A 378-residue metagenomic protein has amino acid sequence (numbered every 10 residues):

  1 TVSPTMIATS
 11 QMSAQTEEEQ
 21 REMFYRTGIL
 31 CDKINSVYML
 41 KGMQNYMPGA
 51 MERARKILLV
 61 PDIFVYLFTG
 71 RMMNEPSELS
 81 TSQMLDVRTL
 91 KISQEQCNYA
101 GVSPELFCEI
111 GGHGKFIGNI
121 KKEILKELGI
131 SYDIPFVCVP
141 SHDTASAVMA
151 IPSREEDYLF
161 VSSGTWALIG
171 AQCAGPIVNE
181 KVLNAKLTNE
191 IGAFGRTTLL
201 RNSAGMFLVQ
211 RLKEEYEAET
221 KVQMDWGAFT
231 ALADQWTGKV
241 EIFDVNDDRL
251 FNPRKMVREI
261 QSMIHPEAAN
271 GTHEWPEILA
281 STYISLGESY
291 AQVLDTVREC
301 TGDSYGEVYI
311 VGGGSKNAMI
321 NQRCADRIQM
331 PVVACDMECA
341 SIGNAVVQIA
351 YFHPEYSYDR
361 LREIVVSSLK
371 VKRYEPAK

Functional and structural regions predicted by a protein language model:
T1, K56, G112, G312 (+1 more regions): Small/polar loops that bind or transfer phosphate-bearing groups
T1-T9, S80-M84: A charged helix-plus-loop insertion that forms the helical arch/lid used to bind and gate nucleic-acid substrates
P4-M6, G114-I117, C339: Residue-level detector of flexible, active-site-proximal loop/helix-junction positions within diverse enzyme catalytic
T9-M12, I120: Short, charged beta->alpha transition segments
A14-R71, Q83-Q94, N98-Y99, K122-E307 (+2 more regions): Active-site core segments that coordinate phosphate-bearing ligands/cofactors across diverse enzyme families
N74-L79: Nucleotide/phosphate-binding loop and acidic/charged catalytic motifs in nucleotide-binding or -utilizing enzymes
A100-H113, A345: A conserved helix-loop-beta module that forms one wall/lid of the active-site cleft in ATP-utilizing catalytic domains
C108-F116, G227-L232: Short linear loop/turn motifs
